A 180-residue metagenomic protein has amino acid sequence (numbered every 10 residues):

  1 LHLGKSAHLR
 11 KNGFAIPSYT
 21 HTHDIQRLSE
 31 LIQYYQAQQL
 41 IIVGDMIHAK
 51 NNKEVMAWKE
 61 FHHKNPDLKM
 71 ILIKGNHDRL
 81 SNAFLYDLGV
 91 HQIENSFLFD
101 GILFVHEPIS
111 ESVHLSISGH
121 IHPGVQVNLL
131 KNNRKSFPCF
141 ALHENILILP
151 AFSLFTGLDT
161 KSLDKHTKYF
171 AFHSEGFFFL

Functional and structural regions predicted by a protein language model:
L1-V43, I47-L180: Extended recognition/assembly regions associated with phosphoester-bond processing machinery
